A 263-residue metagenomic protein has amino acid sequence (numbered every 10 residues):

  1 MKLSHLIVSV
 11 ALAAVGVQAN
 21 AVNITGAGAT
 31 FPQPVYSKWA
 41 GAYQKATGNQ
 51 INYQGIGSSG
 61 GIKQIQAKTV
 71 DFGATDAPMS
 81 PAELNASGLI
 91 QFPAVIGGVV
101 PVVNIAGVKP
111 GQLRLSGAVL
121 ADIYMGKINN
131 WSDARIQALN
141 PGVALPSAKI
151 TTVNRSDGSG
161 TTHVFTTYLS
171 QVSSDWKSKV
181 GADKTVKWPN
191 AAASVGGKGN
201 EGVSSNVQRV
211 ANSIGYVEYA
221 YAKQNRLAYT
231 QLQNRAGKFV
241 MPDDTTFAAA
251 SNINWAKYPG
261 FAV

Functional and structural regions predicted by a protein language model:
M1-N20: Gram-negative bacterial Sec-dependent N-terminal signal peptides
A21-V263: Flexible loop/hinge segments at secondary-structure junctions
